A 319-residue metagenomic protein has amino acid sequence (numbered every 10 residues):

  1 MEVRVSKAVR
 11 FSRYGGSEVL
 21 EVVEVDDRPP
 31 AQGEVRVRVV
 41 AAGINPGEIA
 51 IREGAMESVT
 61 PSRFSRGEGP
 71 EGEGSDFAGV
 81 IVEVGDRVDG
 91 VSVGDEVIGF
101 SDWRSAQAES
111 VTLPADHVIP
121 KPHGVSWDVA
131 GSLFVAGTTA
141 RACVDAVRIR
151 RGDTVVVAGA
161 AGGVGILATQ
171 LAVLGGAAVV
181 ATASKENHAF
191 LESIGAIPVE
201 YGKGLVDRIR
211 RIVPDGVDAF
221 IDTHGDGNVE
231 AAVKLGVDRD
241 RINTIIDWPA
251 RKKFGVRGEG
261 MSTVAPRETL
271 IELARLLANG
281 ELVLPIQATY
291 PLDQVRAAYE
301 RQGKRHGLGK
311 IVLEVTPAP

Functional and structural regions predicted by a protein language model:
E2-R4, G16-V19, V25-A78: N-terminal glycine-rich beta->alpha transition that marks the start or flank of a dinucleotide-binding site
E2-R4, L270-P319: C-terminal hydrophobic helical "lid"/dimerization subdomain of Rossmann-like NAD(P)H-dependent oxidoreductases
F77-D102: A glycine-/small-residue-rich N-terminal strand-loop-strand element that serves as the cofactor-binding glycine loop
S92, H123-S126, R148-T154: Short helix-loop-beta connector
S101-A115: A structural motif shared across PLP-dependent enzymes of the aminotransferase-like
G131-G202: Mid-domain Rossmann-like dinucleotide-binding core that forms the NAD(H)/NADP(H) cofactor-binding site
V180, I194-G260: Glycine-rich cofactor phosphate-binding loops and adjacent beta1-alpha1 units of small-molecule cofactor enzyme domains
